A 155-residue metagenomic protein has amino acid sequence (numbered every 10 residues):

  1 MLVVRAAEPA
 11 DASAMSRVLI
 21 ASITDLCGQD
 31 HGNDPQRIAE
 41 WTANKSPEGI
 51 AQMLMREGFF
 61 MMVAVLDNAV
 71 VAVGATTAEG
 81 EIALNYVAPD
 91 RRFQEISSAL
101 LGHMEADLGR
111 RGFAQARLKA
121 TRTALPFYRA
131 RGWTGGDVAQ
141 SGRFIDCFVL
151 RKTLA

Functional and structural regions predicted by a protein language model:
V3-V18, D25-L26: A short beta-loop-alpha structural element at the N-terminal edge of CoA-dependent acyl/N-acetyltransferase catalytic
I20-G49: Conserved GNAT-fold acetyl-CoA-binding loop/helix
N44-M62, E81: A short helix-loop-beta-strand connector motif used in the catalytic cores of GNAT acetyltransferases and, in some
G58-A72, T77: Conserved beta-hairpin
N85-R92: A short, internal acetyl-CoA/4′-phosphopantetheine-binding micro-motif in the GNAT/acyltransferase core
F93-A106, A130: Conserved acetyl-CoA-binding loop-helix of GNAT-fold acetyltransferases
L108-T121: Conserved GNAT acetyl-CoA-binding A-motif
R117-K119, T134-V149: Conserved catalytic-core motifs of GNAT/GCN5-like acyltransferases
